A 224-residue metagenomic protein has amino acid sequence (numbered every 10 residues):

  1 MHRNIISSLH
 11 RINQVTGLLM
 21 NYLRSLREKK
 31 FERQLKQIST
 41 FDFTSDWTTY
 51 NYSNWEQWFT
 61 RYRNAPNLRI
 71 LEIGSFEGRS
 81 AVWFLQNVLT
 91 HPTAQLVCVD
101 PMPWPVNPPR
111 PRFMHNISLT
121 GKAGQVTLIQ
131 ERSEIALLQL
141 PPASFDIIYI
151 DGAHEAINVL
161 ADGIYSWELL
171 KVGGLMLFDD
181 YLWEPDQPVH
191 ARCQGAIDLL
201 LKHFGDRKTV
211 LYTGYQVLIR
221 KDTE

Functional and structural regions predicted by a protein language model:
M1-E224: A short alpha-helical cap/connector motif
